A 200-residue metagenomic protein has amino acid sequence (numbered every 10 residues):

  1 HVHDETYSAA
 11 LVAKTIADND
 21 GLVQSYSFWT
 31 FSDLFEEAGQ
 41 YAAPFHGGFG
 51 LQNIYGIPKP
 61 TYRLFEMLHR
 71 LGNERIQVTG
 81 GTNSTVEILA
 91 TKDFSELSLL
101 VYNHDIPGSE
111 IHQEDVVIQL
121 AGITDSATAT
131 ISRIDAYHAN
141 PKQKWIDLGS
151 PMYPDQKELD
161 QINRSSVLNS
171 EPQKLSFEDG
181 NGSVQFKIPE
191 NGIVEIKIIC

Functional and structural regions predicted by a protein language model:
H1-Q40, P44-G47, L51-E74, G108 (+2 more regions): Catalytic-core region of carbohydrate-active enzymes that cleave or remodel glycosidic bonds
P44-G47, R63, L97, G182 (+1 more regions): Short beta-strand micro-motifs in enzyme catalytic cores
N73-I76, A139: Short, charged low-complexity linker/loop segments at the C-terminal edge of domains
R75-Q77, E87, D115-Q119, T128-T130 (+3 more regions): Ser/Thr- (and often Asn-) enriched beta-sheet segments in non-cytosolic proteins
G80-T82: Acidic-aromatic/histidine active-site loop/patch
S84-A127, I131-P141, N191-E195: Carbohydrate-binding surface patches
I118-P172: C-terminal accessory region downstream of the catalytic core in glycan-modifying enzymes
P151-C200: C-terminal beta-strand-rich structural cap/linker in extracellular carbohydrate-active enzymes
